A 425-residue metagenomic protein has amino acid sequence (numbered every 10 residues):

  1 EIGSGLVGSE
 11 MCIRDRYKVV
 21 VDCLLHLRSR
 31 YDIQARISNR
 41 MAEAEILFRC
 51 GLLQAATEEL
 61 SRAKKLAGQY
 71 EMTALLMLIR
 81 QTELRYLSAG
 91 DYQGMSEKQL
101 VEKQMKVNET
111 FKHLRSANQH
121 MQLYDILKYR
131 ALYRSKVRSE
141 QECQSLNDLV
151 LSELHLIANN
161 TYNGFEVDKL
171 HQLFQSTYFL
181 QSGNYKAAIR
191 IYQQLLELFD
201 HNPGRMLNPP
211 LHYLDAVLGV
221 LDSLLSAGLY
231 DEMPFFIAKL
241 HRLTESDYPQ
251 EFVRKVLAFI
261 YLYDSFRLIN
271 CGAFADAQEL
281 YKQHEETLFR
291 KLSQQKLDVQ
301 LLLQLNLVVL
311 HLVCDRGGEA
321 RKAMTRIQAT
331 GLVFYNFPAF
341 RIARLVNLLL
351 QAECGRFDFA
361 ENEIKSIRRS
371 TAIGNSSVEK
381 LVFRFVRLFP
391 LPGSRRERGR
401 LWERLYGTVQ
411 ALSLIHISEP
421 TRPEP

Functional and structural regions predicted by a protein language model:
I2-G8, I13, I415-P425: Single conserved hydrophobic/aromatic residue that forms the stacking wall/gate of nucleotide- or nucleobase-binding
K18, L52-S61, S96-Q104, V137-L154 (+4 more regions): Helix-turn-helix repeat elements of alpha-solenoid scaffolds
V20-C50, L87-N159, E166, A372-L414: Amphipathic helix-loop-helix modules that constitute alpha-helical solenoid scaffolds
S38, A42, L75, T82 (+6 more regions): "A position-specific structural signal for the A-helix of alpha-solenoid helical repeats
S61-G68, Q104-E109, V150-N159, Q193-G204 (+4 more regions): Amphipathic alpha-helical segments of tetratricopeptide repeats
E71-L78, L114-M121, T161-K169, P203-D215 (+5 more regions): Alpha-solenoid helical repeat architecture
G164-D298: Long, internal scaffold/assembly segments composed of regular secondary structure
